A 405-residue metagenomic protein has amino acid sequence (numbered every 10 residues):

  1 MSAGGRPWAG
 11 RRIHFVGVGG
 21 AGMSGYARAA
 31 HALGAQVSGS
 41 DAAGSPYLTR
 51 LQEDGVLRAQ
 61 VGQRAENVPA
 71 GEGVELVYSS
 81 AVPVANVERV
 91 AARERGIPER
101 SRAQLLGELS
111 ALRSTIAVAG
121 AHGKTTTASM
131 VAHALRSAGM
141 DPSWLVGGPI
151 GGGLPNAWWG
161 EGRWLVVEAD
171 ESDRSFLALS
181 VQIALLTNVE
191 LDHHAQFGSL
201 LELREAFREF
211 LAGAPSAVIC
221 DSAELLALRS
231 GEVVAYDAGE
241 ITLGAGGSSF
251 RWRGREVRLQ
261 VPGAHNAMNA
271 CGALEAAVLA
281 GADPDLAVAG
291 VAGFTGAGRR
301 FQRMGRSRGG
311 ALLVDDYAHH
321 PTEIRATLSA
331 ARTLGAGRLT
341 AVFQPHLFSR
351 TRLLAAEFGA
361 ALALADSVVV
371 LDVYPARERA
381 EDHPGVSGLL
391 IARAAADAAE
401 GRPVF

Functional and structural regions predicted by a protein language model:
M1-L105, P262: N-terminal leader/targeting and accessory segments in enzymes
G4, A29-A32, Q52, N67-V68 (+4 more regions): Phosphate-binding loop of NTP-binding sites
G10-R12, V16, L51-E53, E72-V74 (+4 more regions): Adenine nucleotide phosphate-binding catalytic loops in nucleotide-utilizing enzymes
R11-Y26, A32, Q36-G44, A297 (+1 more regions): Active-site beta-alpha connecting loops in nucleotide-dependent enzymes
H14-V16, A117, S143, L165 (+2 more regions): Conserved beta-strand elements of the Class I
A35, V56-L57, I97, M140 (+4 more regions): Short phosphate-binding/catalytic loops that engage adenosine nucleotides
A138, R402-F405: Short, intrinsically disordered, charge-balanced linker/junction segments flanking boundaries in proteins
